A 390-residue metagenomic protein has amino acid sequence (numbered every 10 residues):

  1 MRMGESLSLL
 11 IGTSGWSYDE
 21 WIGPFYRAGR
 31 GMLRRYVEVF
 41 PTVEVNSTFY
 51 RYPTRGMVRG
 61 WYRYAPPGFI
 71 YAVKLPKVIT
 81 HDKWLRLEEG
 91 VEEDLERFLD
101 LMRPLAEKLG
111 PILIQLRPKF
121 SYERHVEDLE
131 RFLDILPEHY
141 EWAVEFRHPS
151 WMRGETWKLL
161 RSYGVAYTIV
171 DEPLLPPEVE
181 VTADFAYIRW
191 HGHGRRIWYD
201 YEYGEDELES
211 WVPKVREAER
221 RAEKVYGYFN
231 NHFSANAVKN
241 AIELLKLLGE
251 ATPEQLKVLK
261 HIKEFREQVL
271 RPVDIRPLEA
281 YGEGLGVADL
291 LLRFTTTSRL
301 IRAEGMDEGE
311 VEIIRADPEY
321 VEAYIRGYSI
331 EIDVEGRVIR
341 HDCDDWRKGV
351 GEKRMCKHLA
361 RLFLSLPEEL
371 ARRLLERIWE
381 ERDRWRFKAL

Functional and structural regions predicted by a protein language model:
R2-E283, R386, L390: Residues lining hydrophobic/aromatic ligand-binding pockets adjacent to catalytic sites
V269-L390: Long, low-complexity, compositionally biased intrinsically disordered regions
